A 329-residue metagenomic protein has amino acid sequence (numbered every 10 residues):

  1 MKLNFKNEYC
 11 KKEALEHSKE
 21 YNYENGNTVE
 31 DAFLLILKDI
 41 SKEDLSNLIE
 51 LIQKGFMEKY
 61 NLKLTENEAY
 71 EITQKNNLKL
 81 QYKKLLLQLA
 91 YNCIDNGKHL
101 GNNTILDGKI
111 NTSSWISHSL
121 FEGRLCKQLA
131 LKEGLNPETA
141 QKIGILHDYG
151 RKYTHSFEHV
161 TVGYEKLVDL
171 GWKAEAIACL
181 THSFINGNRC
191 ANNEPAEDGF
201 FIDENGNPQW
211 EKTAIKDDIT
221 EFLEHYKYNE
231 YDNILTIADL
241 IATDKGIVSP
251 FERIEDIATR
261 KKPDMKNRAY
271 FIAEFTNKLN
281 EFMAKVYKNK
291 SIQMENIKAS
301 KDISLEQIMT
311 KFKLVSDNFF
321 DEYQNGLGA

Functional and structural regions predicted by a protein language model:
N7-H17, Y21-L80, D107-L135, L146 (+2 more regions): Divalent metal-dependent phosphate-bond-processing catalytic cores, especially two-metal-ion Mg2+/Mn2+ enzymes that act
K83-H118, L146-Y153, I185-R189: Active-site flanking loop/helix segments enriched in acidic
C93, L129-E133, L170: Alpha-helical structural context
E122, L135-L170, A174-N188, D239: His-Asp-centered metal-binding catalytic motifs of divalent-metal-dependent phosphohydrolases/nucleases
S183-I185, A196-G199: A short beta-strand-loop-alpha-helix capping motif that often carries His-Thr
